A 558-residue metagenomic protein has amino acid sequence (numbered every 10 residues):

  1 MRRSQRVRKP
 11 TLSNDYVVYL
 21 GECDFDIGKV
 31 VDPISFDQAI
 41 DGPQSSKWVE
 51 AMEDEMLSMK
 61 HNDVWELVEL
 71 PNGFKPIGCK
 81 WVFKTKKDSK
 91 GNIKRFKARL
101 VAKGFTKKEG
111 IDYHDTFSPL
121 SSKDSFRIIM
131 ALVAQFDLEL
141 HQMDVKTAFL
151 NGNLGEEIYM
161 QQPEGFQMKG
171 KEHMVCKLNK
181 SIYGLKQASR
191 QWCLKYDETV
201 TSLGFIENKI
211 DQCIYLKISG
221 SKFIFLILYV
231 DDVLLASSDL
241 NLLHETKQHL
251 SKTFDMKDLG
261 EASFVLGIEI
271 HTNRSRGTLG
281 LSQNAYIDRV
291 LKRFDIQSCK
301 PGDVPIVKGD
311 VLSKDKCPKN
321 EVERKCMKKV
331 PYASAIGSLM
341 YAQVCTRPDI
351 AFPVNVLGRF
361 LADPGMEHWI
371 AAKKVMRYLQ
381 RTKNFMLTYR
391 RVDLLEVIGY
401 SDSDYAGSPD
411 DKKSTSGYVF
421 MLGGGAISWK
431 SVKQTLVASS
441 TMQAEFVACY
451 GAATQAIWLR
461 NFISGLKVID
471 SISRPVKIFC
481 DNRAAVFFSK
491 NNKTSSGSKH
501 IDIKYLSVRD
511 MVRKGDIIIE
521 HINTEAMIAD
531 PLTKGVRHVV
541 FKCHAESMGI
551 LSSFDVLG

Functional and structural regions predicted by a protein language model:
M1-E198, S202-K209, I214, V556: Chromodomain-type histone methyl-lysine reader module
R6, F36, M52-E55, M59 (+29 more regions): Mobile genetic element proteins and their domesticated derivatives, centered on retroelements and DNA transposons
K86-K87, L150-Q162, K186-Q187, K217-F254 (+3 more regions): Catalytic palm subdomain of template-directed nucleic-acid polymerases, centered on the conserved carboxylate motif
R99, K103-F105, L339, Y400-T441: RNase H-like nuclease fold core
D124, M130, I182, Q187 (+4 more regions): C-terminal reverse transcriptase regions that engage the nucleic-acid substrate
D144-T147, K177-L185, E207-S237, L250 (+7 more regions): Catalytic palm active-site di-aspartate
K195-V230, L234, L243, T253-A262 (+5 more regions): Active-site palm subdomain of RNA-directed nucleic acid polymerases
F264, E269, E396, A426 (+1 more regions): RNase H-like nuclease module associated with reverse transcription
